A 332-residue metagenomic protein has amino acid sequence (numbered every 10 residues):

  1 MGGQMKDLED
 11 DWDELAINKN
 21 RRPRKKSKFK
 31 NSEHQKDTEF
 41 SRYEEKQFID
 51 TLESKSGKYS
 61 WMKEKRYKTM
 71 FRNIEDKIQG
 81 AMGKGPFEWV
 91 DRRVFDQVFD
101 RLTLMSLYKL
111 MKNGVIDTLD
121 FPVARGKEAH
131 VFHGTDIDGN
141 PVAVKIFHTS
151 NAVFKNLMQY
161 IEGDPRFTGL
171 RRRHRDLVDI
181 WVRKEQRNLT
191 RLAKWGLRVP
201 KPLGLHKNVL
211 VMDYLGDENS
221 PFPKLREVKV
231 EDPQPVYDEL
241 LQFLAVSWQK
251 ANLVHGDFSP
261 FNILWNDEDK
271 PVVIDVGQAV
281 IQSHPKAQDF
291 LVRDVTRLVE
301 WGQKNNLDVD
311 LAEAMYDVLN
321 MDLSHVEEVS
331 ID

Functional and structural regions predicted by a protein language model:
G2, K6-F40, K58, V329-I331: An acidic, glycine-rich, mixed-charge low-complexity segment common to nucleic-acid enzymes
G2, P86-F87, V94-P221: Conserved ATP-binding subdomain of kinase catalytic cores across diverse folds
G3-L8, P233-E239, W248-H255, N266-D332: C-lobe/activation-segment region of protein kinase-like
K25-M62, R66-F121: Juxta-kinase regulatory segment immediately upstream of eukaryotic protein kinase catalytic domains
E88, F95, A143, R166-R171 (+9 more regions): Domain-wide signal for the mature, well-folded portions of proteins, strongly enriched in nucleus-encoded organellar
H148, G216, P260, W265 (+1 more regions): Short, glycine/acidic-enriched loop or turn micro-motifs at the edges of active sites
L157, F222-E227, S283-P285: Short acidic, glycine/proline-rich loop/turn micro-motifs
R173-V199, F222-G256, F261, V295 (+1 more regions): Conserved kinase catalytic-core helix
